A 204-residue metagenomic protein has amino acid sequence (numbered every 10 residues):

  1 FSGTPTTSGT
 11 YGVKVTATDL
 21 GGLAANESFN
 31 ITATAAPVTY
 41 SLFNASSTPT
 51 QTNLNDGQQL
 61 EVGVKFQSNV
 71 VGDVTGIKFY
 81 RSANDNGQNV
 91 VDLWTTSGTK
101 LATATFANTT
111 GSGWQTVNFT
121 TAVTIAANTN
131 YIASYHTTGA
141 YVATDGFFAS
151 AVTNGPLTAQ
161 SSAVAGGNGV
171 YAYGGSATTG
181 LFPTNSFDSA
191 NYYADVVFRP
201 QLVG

Functional and structural regions predicted by a protein language model:
F1-S8: Extracellular/luminal low-complexity segments enriched in Ser/Thr/Pro
S2, W114-A122: Exposed aromatic-hydrophobic patches
S8, L20, T34, T138-A140: Short coil/turn motifs at secondary-structure junctions
G9-V13, T129-Y131: Exposed beta-strand face motif in extracellular beta-rich ectodomains
V13, E27-F29, A194: Extracytoplasmic/periplasmic beta-strand context in beta-sandwich domains, especially the cupredoxin/COX2 CuA-binding
L23-T34: C-terminal edge beta-strand
A36-T109, T121-I125, T138-G204: Beta-sheet-rich sandwich/jelly-roll-like modules and their strand-loop junctions
